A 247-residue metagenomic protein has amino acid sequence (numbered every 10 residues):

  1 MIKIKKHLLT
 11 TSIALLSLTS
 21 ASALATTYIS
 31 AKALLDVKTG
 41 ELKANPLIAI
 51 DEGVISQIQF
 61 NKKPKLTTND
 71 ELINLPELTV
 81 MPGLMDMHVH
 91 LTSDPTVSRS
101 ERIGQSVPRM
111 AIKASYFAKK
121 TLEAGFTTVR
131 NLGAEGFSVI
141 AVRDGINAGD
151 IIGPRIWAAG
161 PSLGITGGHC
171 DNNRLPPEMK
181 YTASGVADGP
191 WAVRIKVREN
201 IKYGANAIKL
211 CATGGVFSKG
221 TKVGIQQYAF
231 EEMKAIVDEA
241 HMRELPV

Functional and structural regions predicted by a protein language model:
I2-L24: Gram-negative bacterial Sec-dependent N-terminal signal peptides
K32, I48, G53, E77 (+6 more regions): Divalent metal-coordination and catalytic microenvironments
L35-V37: Short solvent-exposed capping/turn motifs at the termini of beta-strands
T39-M81: Histidine-rich, glycine-flanked metal-binding segment
L78-D150, T166-H169, N173-P176, E231: Metal-associated gating/positioning segment near the N- to mid-region
M110-A118, D188-E199: Short, acidic/polar
K113-F137, G153-P161, A205-S218, L245-P246: Divalent metal-dependent hydrolysis catalytic cores, especially in the metallo-beta-lactamase
A141, A192-A212, V216-V247: Histidine/acidic residue-rich metal-binding segments in metalloenzymes
